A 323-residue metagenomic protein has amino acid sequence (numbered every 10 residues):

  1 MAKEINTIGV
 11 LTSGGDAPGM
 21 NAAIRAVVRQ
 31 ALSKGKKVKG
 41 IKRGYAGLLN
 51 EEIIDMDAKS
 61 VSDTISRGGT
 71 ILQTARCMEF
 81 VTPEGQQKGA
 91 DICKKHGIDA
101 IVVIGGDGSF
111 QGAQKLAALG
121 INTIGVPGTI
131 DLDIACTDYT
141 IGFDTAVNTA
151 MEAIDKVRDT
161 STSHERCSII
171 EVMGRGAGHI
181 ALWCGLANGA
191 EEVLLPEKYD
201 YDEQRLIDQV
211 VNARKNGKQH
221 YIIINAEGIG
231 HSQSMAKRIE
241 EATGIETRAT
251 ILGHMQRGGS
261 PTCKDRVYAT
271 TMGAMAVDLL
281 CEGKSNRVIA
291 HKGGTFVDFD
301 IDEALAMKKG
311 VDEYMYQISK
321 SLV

Functional and structural regions predicted by a protein language model:
M1-E4, A31, D63-S66, I92-G97 (+9 more regions): Solvent-exposed alpha-helices and their adjacent loops that cap or buttress functional pockets in soluble metabolic
A2, L48-I101, G108-S109, I141-N148 (+1 more regions): Glycine-rich oxoanion-binding loops at beta->alpha junctions
A2-L49: N-terminal phosphate-binding or glycine-rich loops at protein starts, especially the Walker A/P-loop of NTPases
A22-V27, G108-I121, A181: Short Gly/Thr/Asp-enriched flexible loops that form oxyanion-binding sites at enzyme active sites
K39, L116-G142, L194-K198, I251: Short, acidic/small-residue loops that bind anionic groups at enzyme active sites
V103-G105, K115, F143-E246, T250: Accessory alpha-helical/coil subdomains and C-terminal extensions that flank or cap enzyme catalytic cores
H231-S234, R238-V323: C-terminal non-catalytic interaction/assembly regions of soluble proteins
